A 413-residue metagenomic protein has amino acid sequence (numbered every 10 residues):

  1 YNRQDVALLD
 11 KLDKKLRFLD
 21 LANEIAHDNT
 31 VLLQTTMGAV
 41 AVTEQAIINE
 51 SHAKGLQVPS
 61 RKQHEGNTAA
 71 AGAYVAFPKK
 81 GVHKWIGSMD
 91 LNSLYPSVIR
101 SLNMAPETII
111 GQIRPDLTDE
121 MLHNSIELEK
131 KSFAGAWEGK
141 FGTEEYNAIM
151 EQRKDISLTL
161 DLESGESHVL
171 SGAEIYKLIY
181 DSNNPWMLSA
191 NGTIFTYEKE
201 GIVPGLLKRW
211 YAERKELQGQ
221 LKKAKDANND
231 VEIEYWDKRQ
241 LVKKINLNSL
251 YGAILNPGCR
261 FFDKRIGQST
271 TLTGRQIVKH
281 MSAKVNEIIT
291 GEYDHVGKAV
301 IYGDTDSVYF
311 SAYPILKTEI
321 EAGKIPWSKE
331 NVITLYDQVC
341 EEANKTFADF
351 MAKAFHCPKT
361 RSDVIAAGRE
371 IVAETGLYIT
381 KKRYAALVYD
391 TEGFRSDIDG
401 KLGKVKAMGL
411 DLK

Functional and structural regions predicted by a protein language model:
Y1-I113, D119-K131, L221, N229-K284 (+3 more regions): Common nucleic-acid-contacting/processivity interface regions adjacent to the catalytic cores of nucleic-acid enzymes
I25-T30, P78, W186-I194, I254-F261 (+4 more regions): Short acidic (Asp/Glu) and glycine-rich catalytic loops that position anionic groups and cofactors
L128-G165, I333-A367: Phosphate/diphosphate-binding loops
K177-C259: Active-site cores of enzymes that catalyze phosphoryl transfer or operate on phosphate-rich substrates
K279-N286, D349-K353: Metal-dependent nuclease catalytic cores in nucleic-acid-processing enzymes, especially RNase H-like/related
I289, Y293-I301: A short glycine-rich, hydrophobically flanked beta-strand micro-motif that places a catalytic Asp/Glu for divalent metal
A299-D304, K359: Short beta-strand
Y309-K413: C-terminal polymerase-core module
